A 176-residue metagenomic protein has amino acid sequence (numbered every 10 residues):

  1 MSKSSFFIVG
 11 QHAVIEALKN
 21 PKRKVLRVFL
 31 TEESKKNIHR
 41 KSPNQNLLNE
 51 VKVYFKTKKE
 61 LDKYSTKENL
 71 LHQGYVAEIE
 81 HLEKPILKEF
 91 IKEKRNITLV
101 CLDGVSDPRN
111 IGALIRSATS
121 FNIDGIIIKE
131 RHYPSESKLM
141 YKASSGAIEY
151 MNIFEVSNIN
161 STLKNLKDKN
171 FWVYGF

Functional and structural regions predicted by a protein language model:
M1-E89: N-terminal positively charged helical leader segments and presequences
K94-F176: RNA substrate-binding interface of SAM-dependent RNA methyltransferases
